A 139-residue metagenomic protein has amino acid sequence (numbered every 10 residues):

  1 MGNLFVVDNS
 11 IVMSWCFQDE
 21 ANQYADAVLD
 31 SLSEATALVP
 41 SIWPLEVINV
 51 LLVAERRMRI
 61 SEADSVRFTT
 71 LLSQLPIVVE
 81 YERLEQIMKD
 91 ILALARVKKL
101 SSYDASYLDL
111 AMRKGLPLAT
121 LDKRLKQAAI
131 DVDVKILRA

Functional and structural regions predicted by a protein language model:
M1-I42, A54, M58-V66, V132: Short, well-structured N-terminal submotif of metal-dependent ribonuclease cores
G2-L4, L108-A139: Acidic, PIN/NYN-like endoribonuclease modules and their adjacent C-terminal/linker elements
M13, L29, I48-L52, L92 (+1 more regions): Amphipathic alpha-helical segments within well-ordered protein domains
Y24, E46, D90, Q127-A128: Phosphate- and divalent-cation-binding pockets in alpha/beta enzyme and binding domains that engage nucleotide-derived
I42-L45, S106: Aromatic- and histidine-enriched alpha-helix N-cap/loop-to-helix transition segments that scaffold the rims
P44-I48, E85, L125-K126: Alpha-helix N-cap/helix-start and coil->helix boundary motif
I48-V78, M88-D90: Active-site-proximal, substrate-binding regions of enzyme catalytic domains and RNA-binding/basic surfaces
I77-R124: Active-site neighborhoods of divalent-metal-dependent phosphate/nucleic-acid chemistry enzymes
